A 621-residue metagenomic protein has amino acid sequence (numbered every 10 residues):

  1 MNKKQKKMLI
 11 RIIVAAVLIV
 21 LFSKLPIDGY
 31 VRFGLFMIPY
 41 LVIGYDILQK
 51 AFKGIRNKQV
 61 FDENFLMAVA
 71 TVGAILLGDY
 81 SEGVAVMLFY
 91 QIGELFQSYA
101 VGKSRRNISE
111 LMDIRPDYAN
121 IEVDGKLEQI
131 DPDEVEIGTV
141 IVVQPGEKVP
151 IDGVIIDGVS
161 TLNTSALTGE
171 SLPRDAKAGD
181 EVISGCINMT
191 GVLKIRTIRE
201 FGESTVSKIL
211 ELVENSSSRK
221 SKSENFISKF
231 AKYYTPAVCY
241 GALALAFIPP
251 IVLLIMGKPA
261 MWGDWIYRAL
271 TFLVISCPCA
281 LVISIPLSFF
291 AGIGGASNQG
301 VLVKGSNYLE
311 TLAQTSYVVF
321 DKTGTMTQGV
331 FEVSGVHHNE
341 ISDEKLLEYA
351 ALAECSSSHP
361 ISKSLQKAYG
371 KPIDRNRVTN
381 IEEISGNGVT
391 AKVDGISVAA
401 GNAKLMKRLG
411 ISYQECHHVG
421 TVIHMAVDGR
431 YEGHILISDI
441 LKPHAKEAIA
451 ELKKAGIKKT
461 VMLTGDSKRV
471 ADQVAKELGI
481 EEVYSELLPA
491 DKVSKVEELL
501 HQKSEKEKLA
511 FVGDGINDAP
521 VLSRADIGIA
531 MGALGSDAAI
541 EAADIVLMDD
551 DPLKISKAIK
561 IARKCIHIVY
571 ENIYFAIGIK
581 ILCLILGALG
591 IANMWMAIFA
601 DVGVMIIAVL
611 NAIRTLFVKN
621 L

Functional and structural regions predicted by a protein language model:
M1-V31, V101, E110, G125-L127 (+8 more regions): Flexible metal-binding regulatory segments at protein termini and peripheral loops
I12-A16, N225-M256, R268-F289, Y570-F599: Bilayer-spanning, highly hydrophobic alpha-helical transmembrane segments
S23-G29, F36-E122, E134-I141, K148 (+5 more regions): Actuator/coupling domain of P-type ATPases
F52-V60, Y99-S109, L287-S306, T615-L621: Juxtamembrane helix-loop transition segments at the membrane interface in multi-pass membrane proteins
L66-A68, L167, Y267, C277-A353 (+2 more regions): Conserved catalytic phosphorylation-site environment of P-type ATPases
Q144, V333-K459, K468, I480-V496: P-type ATPase nucleotide-binding
G241, K503-K506, A543, M548-L621: Membrane-embedded transport module
G395, T421, V427-E571, I579: Conserved ATP-binding TGD loop and adjacent catalytic N/P-domain core of P-type ATPases
